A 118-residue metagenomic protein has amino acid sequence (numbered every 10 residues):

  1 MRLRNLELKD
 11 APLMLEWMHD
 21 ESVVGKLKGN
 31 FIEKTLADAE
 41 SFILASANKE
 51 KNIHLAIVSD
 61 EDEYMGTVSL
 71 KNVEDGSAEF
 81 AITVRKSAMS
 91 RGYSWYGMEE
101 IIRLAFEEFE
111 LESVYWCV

Functional and structural regions predicted by a protein language model:
M1-D20, H54, V58-V118: Acyl-donor (CoA/ACP) binding surface of acyl/acetyltransferases
E16-D20, G29, A45: Residues within well-ordered alpha-helical secondary structure of globular protein domains
D20-V23, I32-E33, N48, M89: Residue-level marker of structural boundaries
V24-I43: Conserved GNAT-fold acetyl-CoA-binding loop/helix
A37-F42, A47, T67, M98: Short amphipathic alpha-helical patches
L44-A56: A short helix-loop-beta-strand connector motif used in the catalytic cores of GNAT acetyltransferases and, in some
